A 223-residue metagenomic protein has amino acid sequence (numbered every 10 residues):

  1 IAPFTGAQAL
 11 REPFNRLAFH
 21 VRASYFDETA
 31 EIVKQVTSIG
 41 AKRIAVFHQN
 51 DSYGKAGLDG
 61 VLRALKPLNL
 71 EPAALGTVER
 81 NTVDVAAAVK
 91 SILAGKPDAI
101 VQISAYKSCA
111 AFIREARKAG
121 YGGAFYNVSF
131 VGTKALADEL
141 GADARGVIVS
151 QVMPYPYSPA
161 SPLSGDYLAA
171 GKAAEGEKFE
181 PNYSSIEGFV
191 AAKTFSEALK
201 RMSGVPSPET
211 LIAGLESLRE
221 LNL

Functional and structural regions predicted by a protein language model:
I1-G76, G122-V149, Y155: Extracytoplasmic ligand/sensor domains, especially the bilobed periplasmic-binding protein
E28, G57, S108, L163 (+1 more regions): Catalytic-loop motifs flanking and including active-site residues across diverse enzymes
E28-E31, T77-S91, P159: Structural motif
I39, I92-P97: Glycine-rich phosphate-binding loop signature in dinucleotide/nucleotide-binding domains
F47-K55, S104-K107, P156-S158, E180-E187: Extracytoplasmic "Venus flytrap"
D98-A119, A191-A192: Hydrophobic alpha-helical
I113-F189: Extracellular/periplasmic periplasmic-binding protein-like sensory domains
A173-S185, S196-L223: Segments of small-molecule ligand-sensing domains
